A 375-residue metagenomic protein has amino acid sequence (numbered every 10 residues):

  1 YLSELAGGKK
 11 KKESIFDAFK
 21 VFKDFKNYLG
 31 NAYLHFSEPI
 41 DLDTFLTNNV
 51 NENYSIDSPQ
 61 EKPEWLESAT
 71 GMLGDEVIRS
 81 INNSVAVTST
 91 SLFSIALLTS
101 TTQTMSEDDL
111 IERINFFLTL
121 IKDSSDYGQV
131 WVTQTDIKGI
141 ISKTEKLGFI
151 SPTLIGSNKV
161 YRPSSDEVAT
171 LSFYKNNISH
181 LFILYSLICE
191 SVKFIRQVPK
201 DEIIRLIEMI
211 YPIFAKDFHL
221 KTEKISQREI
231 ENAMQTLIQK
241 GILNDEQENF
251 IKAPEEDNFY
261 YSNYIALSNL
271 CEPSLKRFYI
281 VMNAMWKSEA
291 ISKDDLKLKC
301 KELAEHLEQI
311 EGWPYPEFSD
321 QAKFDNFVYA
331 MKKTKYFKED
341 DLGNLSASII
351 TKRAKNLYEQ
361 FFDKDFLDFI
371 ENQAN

Functional and structural regions predicted by a protein language model:
Y1-N375: Membrane-interfacial terminal anchoring regions of lipid-handling membrane enzymes
